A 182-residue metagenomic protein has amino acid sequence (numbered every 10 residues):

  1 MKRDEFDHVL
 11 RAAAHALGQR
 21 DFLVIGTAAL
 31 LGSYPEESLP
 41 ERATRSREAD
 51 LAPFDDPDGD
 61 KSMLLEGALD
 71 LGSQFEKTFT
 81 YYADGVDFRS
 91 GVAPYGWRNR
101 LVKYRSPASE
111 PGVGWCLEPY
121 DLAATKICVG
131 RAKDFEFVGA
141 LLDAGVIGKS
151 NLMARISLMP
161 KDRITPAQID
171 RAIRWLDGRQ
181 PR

Functional and structural regions predicted by a protein language model:
M1-R182: Compositionally biased terminal segments of proteins
